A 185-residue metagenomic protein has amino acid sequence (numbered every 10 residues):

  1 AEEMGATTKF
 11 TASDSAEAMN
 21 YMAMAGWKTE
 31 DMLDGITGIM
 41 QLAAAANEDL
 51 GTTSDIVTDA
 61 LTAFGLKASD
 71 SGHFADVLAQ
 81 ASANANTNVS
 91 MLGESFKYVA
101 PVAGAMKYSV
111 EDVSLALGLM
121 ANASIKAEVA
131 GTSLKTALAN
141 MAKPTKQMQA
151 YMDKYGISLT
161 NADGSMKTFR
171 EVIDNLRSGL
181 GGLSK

Functional and structural regions predicted by a protein language model:
A1-H73, Q80-L92, A103-E111, A123-G131 (+3 more regions): A short, structural motif
E111-G118: EAAAR-patterned alpha-helical heptad-repeat segments
L134: Conserved catalytic-loop aspartate of Hanks-type protein kinases
